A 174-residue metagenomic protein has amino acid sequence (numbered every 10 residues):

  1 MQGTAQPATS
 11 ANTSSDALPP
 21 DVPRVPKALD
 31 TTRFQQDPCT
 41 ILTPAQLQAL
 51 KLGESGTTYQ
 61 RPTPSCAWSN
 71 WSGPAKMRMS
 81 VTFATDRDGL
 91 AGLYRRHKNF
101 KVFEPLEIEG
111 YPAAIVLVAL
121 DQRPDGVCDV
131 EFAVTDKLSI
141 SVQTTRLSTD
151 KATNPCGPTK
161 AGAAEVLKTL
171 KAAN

Functional and structural regions predicted by a protein language model:
M1, P38-T40, S65-A67, V127-D129 (+1 more regions): Sequence contexts marking disulfide-bonded cysteines in secreted/extracellular proteins
Q2-P62: N-terminal "mature-domain start" segment
T43, K51-E54, N70, V166-L170 (+1 more regions): Sec/Tat-exported extracytoplasmic proteins
P44-A45, S72, V134, G162: Secreted/processed peptides and extracellular or luminal domains of membrane proteins
Q60-P62, K98-F100, G126: Residues that act as N-cap/strand-start positions at coil-to-secondary-structure junctions
S65-A91, I140-Q143: A short acidic-to-branched-hydrophobic micro-motif
K76-M77, F83-T85, L90-A114: Residues within mature, well-folded domains
V102-N174: A short, solvent-exposed beta-edge/loop patch
